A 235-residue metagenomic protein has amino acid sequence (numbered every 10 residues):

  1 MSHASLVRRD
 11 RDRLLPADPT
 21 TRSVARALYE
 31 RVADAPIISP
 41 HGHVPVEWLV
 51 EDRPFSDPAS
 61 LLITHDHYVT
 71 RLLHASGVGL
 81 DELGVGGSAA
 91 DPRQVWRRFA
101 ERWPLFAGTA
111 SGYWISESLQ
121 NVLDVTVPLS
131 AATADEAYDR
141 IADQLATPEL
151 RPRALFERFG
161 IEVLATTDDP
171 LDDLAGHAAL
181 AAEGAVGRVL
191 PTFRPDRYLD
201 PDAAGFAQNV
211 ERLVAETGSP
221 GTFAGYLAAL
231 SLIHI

Functional and structural regions predicted by a protein language model:
S2-P36, G42-L232: Metal-cofactor-binding active-site regions of metalloenzymes
